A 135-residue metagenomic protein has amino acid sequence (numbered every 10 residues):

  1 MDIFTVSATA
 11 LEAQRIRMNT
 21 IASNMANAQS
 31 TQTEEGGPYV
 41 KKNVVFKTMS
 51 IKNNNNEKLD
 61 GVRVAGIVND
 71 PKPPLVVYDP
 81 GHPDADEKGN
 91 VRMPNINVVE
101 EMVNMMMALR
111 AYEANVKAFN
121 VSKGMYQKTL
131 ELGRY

Functional and structural regions predicted by a protein language model:
M1-Y135: Amphipathic alpha-helical polymerization modules
